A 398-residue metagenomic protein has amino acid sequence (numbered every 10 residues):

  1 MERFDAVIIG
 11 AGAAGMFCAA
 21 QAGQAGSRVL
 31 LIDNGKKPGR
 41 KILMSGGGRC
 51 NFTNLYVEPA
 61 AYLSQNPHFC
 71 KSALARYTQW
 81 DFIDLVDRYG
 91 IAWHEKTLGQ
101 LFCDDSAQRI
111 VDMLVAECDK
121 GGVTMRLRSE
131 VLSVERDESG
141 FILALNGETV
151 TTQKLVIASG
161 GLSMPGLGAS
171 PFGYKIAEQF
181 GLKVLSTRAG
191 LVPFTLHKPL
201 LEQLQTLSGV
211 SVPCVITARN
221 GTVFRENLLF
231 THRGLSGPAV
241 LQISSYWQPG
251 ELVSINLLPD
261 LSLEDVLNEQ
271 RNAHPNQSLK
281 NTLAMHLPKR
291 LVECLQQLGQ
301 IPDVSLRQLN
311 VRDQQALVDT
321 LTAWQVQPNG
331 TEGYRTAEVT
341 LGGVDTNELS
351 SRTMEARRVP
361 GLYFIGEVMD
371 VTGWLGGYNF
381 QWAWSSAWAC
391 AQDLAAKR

Functional and structural regions predicted by a protein language model:
E2-F4, L145-K154, V223-R225: Core beta-strand elements of the Rossmann-like FAD/NAD(P) dinucleotide-binding domain in flavoenzyme oxidoreductases
F4-L31, C390-A395: N-terminal Rossmann-like FAD-binding beta1-loop-alpha1 element of flavoenzymes
V7-I9, V131, V150-G166, A177-E178 (+1 more regions): Short hydrophobic core segments
G23-G47: Glycine-rich FAD pyrophosphate-binding loop
K36-P38, L43-M44, F52-P59, A92 (+2 more regions): An anion/pyrophosphate-binding glycine-rich loop and adjacent beta-alpha core in soluble alpha-beta enzymes
R49-E95: Glycine-rich active-site loop/strand segments that organize a redox cofactor
L127, E293-T372: A glycine-rich dinucleotide-binding beta-alpha-beta segment and adjacent secondary-structure elements that constitute
L127-G140: A conserved short coil-to-beta-strand element within the FAD-binding core of flavoproteins
